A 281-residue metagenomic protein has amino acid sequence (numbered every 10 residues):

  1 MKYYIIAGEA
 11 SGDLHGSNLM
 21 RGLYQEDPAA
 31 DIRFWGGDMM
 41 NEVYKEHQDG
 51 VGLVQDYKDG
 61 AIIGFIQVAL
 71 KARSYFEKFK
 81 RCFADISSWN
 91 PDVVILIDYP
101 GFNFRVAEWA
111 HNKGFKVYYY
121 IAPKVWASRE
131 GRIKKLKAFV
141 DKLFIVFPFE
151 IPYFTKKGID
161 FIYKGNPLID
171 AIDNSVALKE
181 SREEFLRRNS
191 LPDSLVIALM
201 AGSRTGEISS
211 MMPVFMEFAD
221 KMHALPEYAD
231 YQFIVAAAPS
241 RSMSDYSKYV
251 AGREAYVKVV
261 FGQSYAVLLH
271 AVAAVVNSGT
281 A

Functional and structural regions predicted by a protein language model:
K2, L191-A198, Y231-Q232: Charged active-site motifs of nucleotide-sugar-dependent glycosyltransferases
Y3-N189, M200-M212, K221, L225: Active-site and donor-binding regions of nucleotide-sugar-utilizing enzymes
I32, F161, F233, V257-V259: Generic structural signal for residues in well-ordered beta-strands
D38-M40, V260-A281: A donor-sugar binding/catalytic signature common to diverse glycosyltransferases and related nucleotide-sugar
F233-M243: Glycosyltransferase donor-sugar binding loop
Y246-Q263: Nucleotide-activated donor-binding/catalytic signature segment of Leloir-type glycosyltransferases, i.e., the conserved
